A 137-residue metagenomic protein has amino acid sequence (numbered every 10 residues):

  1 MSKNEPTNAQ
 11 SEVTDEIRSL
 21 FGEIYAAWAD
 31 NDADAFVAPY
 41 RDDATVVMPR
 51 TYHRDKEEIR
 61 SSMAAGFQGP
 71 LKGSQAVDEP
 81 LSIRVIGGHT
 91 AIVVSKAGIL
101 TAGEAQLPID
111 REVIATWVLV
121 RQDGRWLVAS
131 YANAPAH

Functional and structural regions predicted by a protein language model:
M1-A9, I24-W28: Juxtamembrane and targeting peptides
S2, E112-H137: Short beta-strand edge/turn micro-motifs at domain boundaries
T14-D15, L20, A33-H89, S95-K96 (+1 more regions): A solvent-exposed, acidic/Ser-Thr-rich amphipathic alpha-helical stretch
A26-A38, Q122-R125, N133-P135: K/E-rich alpha-helical interaction surfaces of small helical-bundle regulatory domains
I86, E104, R121-R125: Flexible loop/coil segments at beta-strand boundaries within sensory signal-transduction domains
T90-A91, W126: Hydrophobic residues embedded in beta-strands of well-ordered beta-sheets
K96-A97, A132: A mature extracytoplasmic/lumenal domain signature
I99-I109: Short, cysteine-centered beta-strand-loop-beta hairpins and adjacent loop/turn segments enriched in charged/polar
